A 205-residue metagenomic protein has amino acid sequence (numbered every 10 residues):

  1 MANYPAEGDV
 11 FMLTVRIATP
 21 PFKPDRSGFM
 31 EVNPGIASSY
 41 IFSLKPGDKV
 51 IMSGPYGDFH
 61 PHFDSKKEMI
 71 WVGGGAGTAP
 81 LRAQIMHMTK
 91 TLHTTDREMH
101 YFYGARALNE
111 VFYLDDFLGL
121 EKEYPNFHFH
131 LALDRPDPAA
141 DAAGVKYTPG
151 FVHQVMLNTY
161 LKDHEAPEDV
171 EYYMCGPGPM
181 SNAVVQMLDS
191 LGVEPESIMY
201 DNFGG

Functional and structural regions predicted by a protein language model:
M1, P80-L92: Histidine-anchored nucleotide/phosphate-binding helix
M1-P46, A105-R106, A132-P136: Ferredoxin-reductase
A2, G57-S65: Short, Lys/Arg- and Gly-enriched loop/turn segments at beta-strand edges
V50-M52: Generic structural signal for buried aliphatic residues
F63-K67, A166-E168: Short helix-loop-beta connector
S65-K67, H87-M99: Conserved S-adenosyl-L-methionine
M69-Q84: A phosphate-binding catalytic loop at a beta-strand-loop-alpha-helix junction that coordinates phosphoryl groups
E98-G205: Reductase modules of NAD(P)H-dependent flavoproteins
